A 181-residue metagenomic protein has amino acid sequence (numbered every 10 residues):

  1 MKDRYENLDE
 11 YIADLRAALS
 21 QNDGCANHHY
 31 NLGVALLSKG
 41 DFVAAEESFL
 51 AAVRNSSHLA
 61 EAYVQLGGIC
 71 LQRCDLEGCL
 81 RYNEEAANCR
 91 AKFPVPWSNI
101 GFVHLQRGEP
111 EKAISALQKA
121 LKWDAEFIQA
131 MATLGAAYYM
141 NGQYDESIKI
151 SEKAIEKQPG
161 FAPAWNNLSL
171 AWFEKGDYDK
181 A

Functional and structural regions predicted by a protein language model:
M1-K2, N27: Amphipathic alpha-helical repeat scaffolds of TPR domains
K2-A17, K39-A51, Q72-E85, Q106-K119 (+3 more regions): Structural signature of tandem alpha-helical TPR/SEL1-like repeats, specifically the intra-repeat loop/turn
N27-S38, E61-G68, Q72: Non-membrane alpha-helical segments in proteins
